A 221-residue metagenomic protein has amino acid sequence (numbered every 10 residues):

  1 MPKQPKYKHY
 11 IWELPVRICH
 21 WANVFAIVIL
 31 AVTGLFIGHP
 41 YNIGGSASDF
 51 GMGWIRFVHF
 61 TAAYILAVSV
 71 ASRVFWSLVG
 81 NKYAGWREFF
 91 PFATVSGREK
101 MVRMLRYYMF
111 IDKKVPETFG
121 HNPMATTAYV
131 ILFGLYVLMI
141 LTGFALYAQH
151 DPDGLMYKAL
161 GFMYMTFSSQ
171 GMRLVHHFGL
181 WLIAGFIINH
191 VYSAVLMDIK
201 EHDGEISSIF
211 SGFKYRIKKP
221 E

Functional and structural regions predicted by a protein language model:
M1-E221: Membrane-embedded alpha-helical bundles that constitute the cytochrome b-like, heme-associated redox core of multi-pass
